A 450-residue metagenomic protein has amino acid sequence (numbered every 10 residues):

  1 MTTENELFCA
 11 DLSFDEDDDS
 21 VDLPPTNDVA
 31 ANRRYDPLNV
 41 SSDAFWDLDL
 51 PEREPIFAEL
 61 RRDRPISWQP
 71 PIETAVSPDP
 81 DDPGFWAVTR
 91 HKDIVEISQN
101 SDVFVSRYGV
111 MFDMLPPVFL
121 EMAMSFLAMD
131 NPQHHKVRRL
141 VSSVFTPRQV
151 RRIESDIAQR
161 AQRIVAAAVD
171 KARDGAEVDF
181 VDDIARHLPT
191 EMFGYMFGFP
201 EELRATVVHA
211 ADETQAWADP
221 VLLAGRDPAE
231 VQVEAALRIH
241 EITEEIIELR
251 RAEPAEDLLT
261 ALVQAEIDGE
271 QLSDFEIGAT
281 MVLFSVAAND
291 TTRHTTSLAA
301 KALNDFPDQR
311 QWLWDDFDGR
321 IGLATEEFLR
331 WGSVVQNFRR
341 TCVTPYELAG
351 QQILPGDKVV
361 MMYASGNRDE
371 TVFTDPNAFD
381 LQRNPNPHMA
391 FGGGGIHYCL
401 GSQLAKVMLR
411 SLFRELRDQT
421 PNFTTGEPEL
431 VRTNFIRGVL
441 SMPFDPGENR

Functional and structural regions predicted by a protein language model:
M1-R450: Cytochrome P450
